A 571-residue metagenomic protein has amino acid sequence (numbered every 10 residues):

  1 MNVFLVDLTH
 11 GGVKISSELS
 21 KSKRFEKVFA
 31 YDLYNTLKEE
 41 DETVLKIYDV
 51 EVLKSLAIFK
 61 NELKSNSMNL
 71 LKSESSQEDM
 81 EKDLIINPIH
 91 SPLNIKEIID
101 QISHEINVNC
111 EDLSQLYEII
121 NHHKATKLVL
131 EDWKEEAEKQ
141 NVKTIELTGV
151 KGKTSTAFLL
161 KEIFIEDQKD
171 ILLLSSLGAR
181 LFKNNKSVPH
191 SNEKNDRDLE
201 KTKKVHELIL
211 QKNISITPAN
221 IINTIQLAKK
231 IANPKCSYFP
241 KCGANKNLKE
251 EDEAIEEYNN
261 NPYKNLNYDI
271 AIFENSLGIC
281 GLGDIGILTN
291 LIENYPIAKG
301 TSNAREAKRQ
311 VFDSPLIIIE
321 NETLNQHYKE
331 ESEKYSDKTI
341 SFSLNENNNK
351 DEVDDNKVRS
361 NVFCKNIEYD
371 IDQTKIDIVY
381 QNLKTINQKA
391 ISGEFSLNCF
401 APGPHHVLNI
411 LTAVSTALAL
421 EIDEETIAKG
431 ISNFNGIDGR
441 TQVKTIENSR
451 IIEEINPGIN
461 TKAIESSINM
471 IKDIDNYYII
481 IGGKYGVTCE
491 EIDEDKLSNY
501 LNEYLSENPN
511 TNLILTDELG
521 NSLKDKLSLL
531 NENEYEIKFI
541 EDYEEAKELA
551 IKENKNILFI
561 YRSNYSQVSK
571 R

Functional and structural regions predicted by a protein language model:
M1-S55, E62-S65, N69-Q77, L147 (+4 more regions): ATP-dependent carboxylate-amine ligase
V3-D7, A298-S302, D337-I464: Adenine nucleotide phosphate-binding catalytic loops in nucleotide-utilizing enzymes
L19, I85, L147, T154 (+6 more regions): Residue-level signal for inorganic ion chemistry
Y48-E74, E78-D112: Charged, amphipathic alpha-helical linker segments immediately N-terminal to NTP-binding catalytic cores
N61-E81, H104, L128, S187-V205 (+3 more regions): Intrinsically disordered, low-complexity terminal tails and inter-domain linkers enriched for S/T/G/P/D/E
E105-K127: N-terminal pre-Walker A segment at the start of P-loop NTPase domains
V129-L177, N185, L199: Walker A (P-loop) phosphate-binding motif
S187-E331: Flexible active-site lid/hinge loop adjacent to a nucleotide/diphosphate and Mg2+-phosphate binding pocket
